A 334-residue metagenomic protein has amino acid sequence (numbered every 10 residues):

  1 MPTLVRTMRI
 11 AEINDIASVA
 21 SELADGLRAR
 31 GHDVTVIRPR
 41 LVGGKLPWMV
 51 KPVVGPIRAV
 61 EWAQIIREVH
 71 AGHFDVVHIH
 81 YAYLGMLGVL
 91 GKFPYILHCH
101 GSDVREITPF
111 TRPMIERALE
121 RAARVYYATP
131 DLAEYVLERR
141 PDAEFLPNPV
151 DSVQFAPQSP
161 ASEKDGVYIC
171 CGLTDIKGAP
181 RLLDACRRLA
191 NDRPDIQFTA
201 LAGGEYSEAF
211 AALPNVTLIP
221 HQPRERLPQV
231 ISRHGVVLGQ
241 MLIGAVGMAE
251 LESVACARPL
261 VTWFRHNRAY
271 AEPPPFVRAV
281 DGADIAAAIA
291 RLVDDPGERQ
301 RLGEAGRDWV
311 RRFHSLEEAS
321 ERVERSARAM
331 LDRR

Functional and structural regions predicted by a protein language model:
V76-H78, G88-E106, Y126: Active-site proximal beta-strand in glycosyltransferases
I107-T108, V150-K164, Q229: Acidic anion/phosphate-binding donor-loop and adjacent secondary structure in glycosyltransferase catalytic cores
E120-P157: Donor nucleotide-sugar binding/catalytic pocket of nucleotide-sugar-dependent glycosyltransferases
Q158-A190, F198-T199: Conserved donor-binding/catalytic core segment of Leloir-type glycosyltransferases
S207-P228, S232: Nucleotide-activated donor-binding/catalytic signature segment of Leloir-type glycosyltransferases, i.e., the conserved
S232-A245, R258: Acidic donor-binding loop of glycosyltransferase active sites
R268-A290: Change "using UDP/GDP/dTDP sugars" to "using nucleotide sugars
G297-R328: A charged, aromatic-enriched C-terminal amphipathic alpha-helix characteristic of glycosyltransferases across folds
